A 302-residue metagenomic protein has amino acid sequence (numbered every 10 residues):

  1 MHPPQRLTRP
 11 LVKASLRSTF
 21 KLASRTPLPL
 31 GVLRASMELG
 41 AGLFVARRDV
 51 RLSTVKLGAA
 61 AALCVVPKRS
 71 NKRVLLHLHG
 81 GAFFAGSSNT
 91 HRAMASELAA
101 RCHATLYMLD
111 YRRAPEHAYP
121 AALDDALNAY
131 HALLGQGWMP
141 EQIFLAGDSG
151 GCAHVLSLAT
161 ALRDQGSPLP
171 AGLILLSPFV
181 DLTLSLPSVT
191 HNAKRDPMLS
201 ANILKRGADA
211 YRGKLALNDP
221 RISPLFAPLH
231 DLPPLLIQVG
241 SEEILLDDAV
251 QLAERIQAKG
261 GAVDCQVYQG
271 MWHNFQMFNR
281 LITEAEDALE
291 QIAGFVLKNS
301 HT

Functional and structural regions predicted by a protein language model:
M1-R69, H301-T302: A glycine/proline-hinged amphipathic helix-loop "lid/cap" segment that gates access to hydrophobic ligand pockets
S15, S53-L63, R69-T302: Alpha/beta-hydrolase superfamily serine-hydrolase fold, recognizing
